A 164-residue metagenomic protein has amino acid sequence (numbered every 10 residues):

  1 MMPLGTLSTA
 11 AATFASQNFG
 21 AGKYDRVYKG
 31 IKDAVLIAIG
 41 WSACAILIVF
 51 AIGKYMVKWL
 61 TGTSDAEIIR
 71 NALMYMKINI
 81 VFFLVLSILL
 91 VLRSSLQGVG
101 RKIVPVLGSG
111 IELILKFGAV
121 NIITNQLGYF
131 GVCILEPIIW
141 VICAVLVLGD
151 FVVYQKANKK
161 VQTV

Functional and structural regions predicted by a protein language model:
M1-G53, L86-G108: Small-residue-rich hydrophobic transmembrane alpha-helices
G5, V49, S94, V120 (+2 more regions): Structural signal for membrane-spanning alpha-helices in multi-pass inner-membrane proteins, emphasizing helix cores
Q17, K58-G62, M74, G98 (+2 more regions): Transmembrane helix-loop junction
V35, G40, C44-I48, L115-A119 (+1 more regions): Transmembrane-helix signature of multi-pass solute transporters
A38, M76-N79, F83, S109 (+1 more regions): Residue-level recognition of transmembrane alpha-helices in multi-pass small-molecule transporters/permeases
I52-N79: Interfacial segments at transmembrane-helix termini and the short loops linking adjacent helices
Y55, L113-V145, Q162: Membrane-interface helix-loop junctions in multi-pass transport and translocation proteins
A157-V164: Intrinsic disorder in cytosolic terminal tails and internal cytosolic loops of multi-pass membrane transporters
